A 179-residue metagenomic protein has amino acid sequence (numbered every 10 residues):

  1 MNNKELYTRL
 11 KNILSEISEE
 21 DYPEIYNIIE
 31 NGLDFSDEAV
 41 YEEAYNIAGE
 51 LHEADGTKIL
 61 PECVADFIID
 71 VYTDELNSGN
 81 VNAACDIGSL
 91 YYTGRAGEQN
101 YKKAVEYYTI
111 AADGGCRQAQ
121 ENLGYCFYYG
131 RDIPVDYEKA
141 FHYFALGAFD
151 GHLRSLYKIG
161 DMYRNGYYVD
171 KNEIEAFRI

Functional and structural regions predicted by a protein language model:
I17-Y22, I59-D66, N100-Y101, D136-Y137 (+1 more regions): Helix-turn-helix repeat elements of alpha-solenoid scaffolds
Y26-N27, V64-Y72: Repeat-mediated protein-protein interaction surfaces in helical alpha-solenoids
F35-A54, I68, Y72: Acidic, low-complexity, intrinsically disordered interaction modules
F35-S36, V40, A54-D55, S78-V81 (+6 more regions): Short helix-capping/linker turns of helical repeat alpha-solenoids
N46-E53, A84-T93, G97, N122-Y129 (+2 more regions): Hydrophobic face of amphipathic alpha-helices that form TPR/SEL1-like repeat modules and related alpha-solenoid
E75, I110-A111, L146-G147: Canonical positions in the second alpha-helix
